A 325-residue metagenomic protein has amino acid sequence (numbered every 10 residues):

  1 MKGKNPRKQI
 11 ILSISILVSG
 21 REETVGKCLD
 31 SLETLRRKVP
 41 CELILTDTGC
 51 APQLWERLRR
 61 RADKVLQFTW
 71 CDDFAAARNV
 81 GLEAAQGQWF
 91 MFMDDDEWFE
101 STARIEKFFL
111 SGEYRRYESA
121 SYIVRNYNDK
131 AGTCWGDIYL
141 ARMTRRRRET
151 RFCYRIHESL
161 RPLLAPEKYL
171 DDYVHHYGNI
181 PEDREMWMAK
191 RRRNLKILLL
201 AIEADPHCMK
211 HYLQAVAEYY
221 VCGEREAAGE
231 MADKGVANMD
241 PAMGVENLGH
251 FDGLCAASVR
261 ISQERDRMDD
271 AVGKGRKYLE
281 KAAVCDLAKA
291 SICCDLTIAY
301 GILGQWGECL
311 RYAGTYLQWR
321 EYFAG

Functional and structural regions predicted by a protein language model:
M1-T34: N-proximal low-complexity "stem/linker" segments adjacent to membrane-targeting elements
K8-S13, L32-L45, Q53, R61-L66: Short loop->beta transition adjacent to catalytic acidic/histidine clusters or analogous donor-positioning motifs
R21, S31-T34, L45-L58, W70 (+1 more regions): A conserved acidic beta->alpha catalytic loop
T69-A85: Glycine-rich, basic loop-to-helix element that forms the pyrophosphate-binding segment of sugar-nucleotide handling
N79-L82, F99-A227: Catalytic-site signature of metal-activated, phosphate-bearing donor transferases, centered on the GT-A/GT-A-like
F90: Short aromatic/hydrophobic "clamp" motif used to bind/position activated sugar donors
Q214-A215, L254-I261, L296: Structural register within alpha-helical repeat arrays
